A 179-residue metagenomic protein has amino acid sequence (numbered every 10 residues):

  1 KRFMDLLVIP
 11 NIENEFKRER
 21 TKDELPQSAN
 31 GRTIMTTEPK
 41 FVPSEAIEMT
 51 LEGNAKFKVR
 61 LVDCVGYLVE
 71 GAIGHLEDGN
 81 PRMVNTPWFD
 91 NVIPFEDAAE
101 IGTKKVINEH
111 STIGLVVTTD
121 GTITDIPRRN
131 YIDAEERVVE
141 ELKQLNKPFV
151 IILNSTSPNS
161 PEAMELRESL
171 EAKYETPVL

Functional and structural regions predicted by a protein language model:
K1-V92, N108: Conserved G1/Walker A P-loop phosphate-binding module
T50-A55, V106-H110, E141-L145, E171: Conserved catalytic network of the ASCE P-loop NTPase/AAA+ motor domain
R60-V62, T112-V116, V150-I152, L179: Hydrophobic/aromatic beta-strand patches that form the interior of the parallel beta-sheet core in alpha/beta enzyme
G66-V69, D120-I123, T156-N159: Conserved nucleotide-binding/hydrolysis micro-motifs of P-loop NTPases
G71-G74, D125-R129, S160-M164: Conserved ATPase-coupling elements of RecA-like P-loop NTPase cores
A72-I123, E141-L142: Inter-motif core of Ras-like GTPase G domains
N130-E136: Charged helix-capping and loop-helix junction motifs
R137-V150, S155-L179: Canonical P-loop GTPase G-domain recognition
